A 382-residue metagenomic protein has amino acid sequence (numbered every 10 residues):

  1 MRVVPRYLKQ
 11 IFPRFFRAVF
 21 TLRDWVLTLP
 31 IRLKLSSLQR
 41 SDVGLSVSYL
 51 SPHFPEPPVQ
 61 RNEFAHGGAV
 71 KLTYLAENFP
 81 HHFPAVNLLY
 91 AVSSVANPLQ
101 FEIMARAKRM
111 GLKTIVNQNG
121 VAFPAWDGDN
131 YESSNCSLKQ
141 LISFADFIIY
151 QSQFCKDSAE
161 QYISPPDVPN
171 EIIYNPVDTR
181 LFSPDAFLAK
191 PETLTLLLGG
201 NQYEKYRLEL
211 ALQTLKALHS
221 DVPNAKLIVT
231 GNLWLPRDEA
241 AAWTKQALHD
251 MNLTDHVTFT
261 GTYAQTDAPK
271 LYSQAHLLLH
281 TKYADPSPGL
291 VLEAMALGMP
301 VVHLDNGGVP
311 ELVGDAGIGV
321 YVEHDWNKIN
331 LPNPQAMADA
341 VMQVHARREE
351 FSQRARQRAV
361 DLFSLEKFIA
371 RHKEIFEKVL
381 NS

Functional and structural regions predicted by a protein language model:
F154, P176: Carbohydrate-associated surface elements
L188-Y206, L212-L215, H219, L227-T230: Conserved donor-binding/catalytic core segment of Leloir-type glycosyltransferases
K226-K245: Glycosyltransferase donor-sugar binding loop
A241-Y263: Nucleotide-activated donor-binding/catalytic signature segment of Leloir-type glycosyltransferases, i.e., the conserved
Y283: Aromatic "clamp/platform" in nucleotide-sugar-dependent glycosyltransferases that forms part of the donor/acceptor
P300-H303, P310: Short hydrophobic beta-strand element within catalytic cores of glycosyltransferases and related nucleotide-activated
P310-Q343: Change "using UDP/GDP/dTDP sugars" to "using nucleotide sugars
P332, A336, A346-E377: A charged, aromatic-enriched C-terminal amphipathic alpha-helix characteristic of glycosyltransferases across folds
